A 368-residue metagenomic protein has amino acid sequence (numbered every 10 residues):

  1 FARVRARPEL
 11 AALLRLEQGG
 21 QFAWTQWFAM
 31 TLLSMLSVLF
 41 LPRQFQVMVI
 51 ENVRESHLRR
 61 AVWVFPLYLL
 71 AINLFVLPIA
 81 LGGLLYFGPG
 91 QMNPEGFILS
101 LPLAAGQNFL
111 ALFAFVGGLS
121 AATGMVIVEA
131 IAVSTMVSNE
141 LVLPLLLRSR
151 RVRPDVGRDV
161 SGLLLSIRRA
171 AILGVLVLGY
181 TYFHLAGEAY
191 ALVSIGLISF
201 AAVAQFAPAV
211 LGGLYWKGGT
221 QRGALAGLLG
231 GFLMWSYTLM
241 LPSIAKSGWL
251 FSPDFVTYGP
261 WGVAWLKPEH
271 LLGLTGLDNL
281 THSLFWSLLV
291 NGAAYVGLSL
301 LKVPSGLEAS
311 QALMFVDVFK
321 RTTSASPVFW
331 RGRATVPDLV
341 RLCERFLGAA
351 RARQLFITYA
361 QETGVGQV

Functional and structural regions predicted by a protein language model:
F1-V368: Membrane-embedded helix-loop-helix hairpins and adjacent transmembrane boundary segments in multi-pass transporters
